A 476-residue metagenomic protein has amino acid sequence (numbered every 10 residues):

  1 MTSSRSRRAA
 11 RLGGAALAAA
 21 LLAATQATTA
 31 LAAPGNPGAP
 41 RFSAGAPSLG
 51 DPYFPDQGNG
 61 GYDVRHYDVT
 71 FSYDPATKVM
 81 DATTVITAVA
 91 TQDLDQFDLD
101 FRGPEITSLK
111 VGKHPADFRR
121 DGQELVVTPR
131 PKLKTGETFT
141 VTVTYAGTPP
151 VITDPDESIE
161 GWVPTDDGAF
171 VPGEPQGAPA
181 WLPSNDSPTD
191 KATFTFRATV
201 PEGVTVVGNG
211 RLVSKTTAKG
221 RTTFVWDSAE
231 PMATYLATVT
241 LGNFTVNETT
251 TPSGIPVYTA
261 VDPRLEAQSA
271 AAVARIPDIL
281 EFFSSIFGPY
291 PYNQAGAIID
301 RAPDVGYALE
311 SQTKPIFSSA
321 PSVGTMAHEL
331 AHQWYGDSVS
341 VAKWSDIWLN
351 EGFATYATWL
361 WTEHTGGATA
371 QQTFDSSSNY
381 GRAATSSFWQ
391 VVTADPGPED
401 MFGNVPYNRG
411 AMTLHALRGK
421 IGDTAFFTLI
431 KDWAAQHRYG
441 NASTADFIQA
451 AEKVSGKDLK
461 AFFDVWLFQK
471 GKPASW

Functional and structural regions predicted by a protein language model:
T2-L17, A27-D81, P164-D167: N-terminal, polar/Ser/Thr-rich
D81-P104, L182-D186, A192-P201, A445-Q449: Surface-exposed beta-strand/loop patches in extracellular or lumenal glycoproteins
T84-I86, E137-V151, F194-E202, F224-E230: Short, hydrophobic/aromatic-enriched beta-strand segments in well-ordered soluble domains
F101-V163: A surface-exposed beta-strand-loop module
T135, Y145-F194: Glycine/proline-rich low-complexity spacer/linker segments in large multi-domain proteins
S187-A327: Hydrophobic helix-coil surface modules that form long, contiguous segments used for peptide/substrate interaction
T313-T373: Zinc-dependent metallopeptidase catalytic helix centered on the HExxH motif and its immediate flanking segment
G403-W476: Amphipathic alpha-helical substructures
